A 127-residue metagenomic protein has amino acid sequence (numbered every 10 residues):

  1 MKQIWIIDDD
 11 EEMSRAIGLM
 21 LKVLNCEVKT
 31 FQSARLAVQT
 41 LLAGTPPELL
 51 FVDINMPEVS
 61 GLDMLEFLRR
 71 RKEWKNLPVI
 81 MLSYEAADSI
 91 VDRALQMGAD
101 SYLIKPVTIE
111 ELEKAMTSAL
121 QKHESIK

Functional and structural regions predicted by a protein language model:
E11-K29: Two-component/phosphorelay signaling modules centered on CheY-like receiver
S14, P57, A87, P106: The feature encodes the CheY-like receiver
F31-L36: Conserved Asp/Asn-Gly motif in the active-site loop of CheY-like receiver
T45-F51: Active-site beta3 strand of CheY-like receiver
D53, S83: Active-site residues of response regulator receiver
D100: Short, glycine/charged-rich "phosphate-handling" switch motifs in NTP-dependent and phosphotransfer domains
V107-M116: C-terminal output helix
